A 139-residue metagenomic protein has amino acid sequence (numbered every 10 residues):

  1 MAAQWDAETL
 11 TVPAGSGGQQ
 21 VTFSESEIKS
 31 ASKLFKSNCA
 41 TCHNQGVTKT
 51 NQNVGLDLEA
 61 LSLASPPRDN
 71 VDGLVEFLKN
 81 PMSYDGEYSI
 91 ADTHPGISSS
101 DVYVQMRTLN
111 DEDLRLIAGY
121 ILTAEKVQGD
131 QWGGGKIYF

Functional and structural regions predicted by a protein language model:
M1, Y138-F139: Short, solvent-exposed mixed-charge patches
Q4-L34: Electrostatic cytochrome c docking/interface patches
E25-K29, K33, A64-D69, T108-E112: Soluble non-cytosolic domains of exported or imported proteins
F35-G46, L74, I117-I121: The canonical Cys-X-X-Cys-His
H43, L78-M82, E125: Protein kinase-like catalytic domain
N44-F77, Y103: Gly/Gly-Pro-rich "capping" loops immediately C-terminal to redox-active cysteine motifs in periplasmic/lumenal
K49, P81-A91, V127-Q128: Substrate-binding/catalytic groove segments of enzymes that remodel or degrade extracellular structural polymers
E76-F77, S98-K136: C-terminal capping alpha-helices of c-type cytochrome domains
